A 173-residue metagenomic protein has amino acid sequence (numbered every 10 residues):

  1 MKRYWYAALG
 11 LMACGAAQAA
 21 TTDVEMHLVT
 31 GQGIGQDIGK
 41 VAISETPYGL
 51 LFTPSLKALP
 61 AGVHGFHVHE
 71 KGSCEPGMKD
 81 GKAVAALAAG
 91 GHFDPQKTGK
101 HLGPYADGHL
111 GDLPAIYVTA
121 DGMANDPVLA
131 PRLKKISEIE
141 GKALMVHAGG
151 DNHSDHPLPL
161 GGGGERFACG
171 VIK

Functional and structural regions predicted by a protein language model:
M1-Q18: Gram-negative bacterial Sec-dependent N-terminal signal peptides
G15-K173: N-terminal leader/targeting pre-sequences
